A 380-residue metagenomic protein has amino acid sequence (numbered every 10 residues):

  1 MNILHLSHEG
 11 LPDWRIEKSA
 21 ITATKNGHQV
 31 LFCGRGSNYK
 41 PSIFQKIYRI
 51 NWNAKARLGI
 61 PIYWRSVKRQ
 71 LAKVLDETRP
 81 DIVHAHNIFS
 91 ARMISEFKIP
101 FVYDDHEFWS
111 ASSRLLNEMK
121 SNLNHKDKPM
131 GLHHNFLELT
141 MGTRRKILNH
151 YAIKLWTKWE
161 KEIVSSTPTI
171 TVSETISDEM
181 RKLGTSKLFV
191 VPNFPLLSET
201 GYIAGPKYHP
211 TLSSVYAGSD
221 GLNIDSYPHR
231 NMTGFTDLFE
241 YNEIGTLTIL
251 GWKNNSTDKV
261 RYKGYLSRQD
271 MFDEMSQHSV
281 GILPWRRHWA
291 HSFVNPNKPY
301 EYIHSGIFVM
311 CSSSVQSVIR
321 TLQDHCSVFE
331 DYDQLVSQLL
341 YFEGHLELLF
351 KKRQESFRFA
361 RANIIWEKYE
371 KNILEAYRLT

Functional and structural regions predicted by a protein language model:
L4-L6, A72-S90, P100-V102: Short N-terminal targeting/anchoring amphipathic segment
H8-D13, T22-R65, V74, I176-S177 (+2 more regions): N-terminal strand-loop element at the rim of the active site of nucleotide-sugar-dependent glycosyltransferases
W14, N223-H229, Q269, D273 (+2 more regions): Nucleotide-sugar-dependent
I16, I21, F194-D258, G264-M271: Conserved catalytic-core segment of nucleotide-activated headgroup transferases in glycan assembly
R69-K73, Y103, W109-A111, E118-K120 (+1 more regions): Membrane-proximal helix-turn-helix segments that form the acceptor-binding/catalytic region of lipid-linked
M93-I94, R145-L188, L197, I319-R320 (+1 more regions): A short, active-site helix/loop in glycosyltransferases that binds the activated sugar's phosphate group
L322-D333, Y341-E347: Conserved acidic donor-binding segment of nucleotide-sugar-dependent glycosyltransferases
D333, G344-Y377: A charged, aromatic-enriched C-terminal amphipathic alpha-helix characteristic of glycosyltransferases across folds
